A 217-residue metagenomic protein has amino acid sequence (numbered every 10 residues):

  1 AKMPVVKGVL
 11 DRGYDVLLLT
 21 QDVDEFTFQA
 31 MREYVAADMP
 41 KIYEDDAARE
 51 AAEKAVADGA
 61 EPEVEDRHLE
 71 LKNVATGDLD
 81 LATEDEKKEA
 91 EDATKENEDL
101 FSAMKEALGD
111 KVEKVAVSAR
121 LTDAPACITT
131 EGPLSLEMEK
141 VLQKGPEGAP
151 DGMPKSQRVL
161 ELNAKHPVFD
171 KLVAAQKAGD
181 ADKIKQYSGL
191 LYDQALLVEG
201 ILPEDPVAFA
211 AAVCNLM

Functional and structural regions predicted by a protein language model:
A1-M217: Long, intrinsically disordered, charge-dense linkers/tails
